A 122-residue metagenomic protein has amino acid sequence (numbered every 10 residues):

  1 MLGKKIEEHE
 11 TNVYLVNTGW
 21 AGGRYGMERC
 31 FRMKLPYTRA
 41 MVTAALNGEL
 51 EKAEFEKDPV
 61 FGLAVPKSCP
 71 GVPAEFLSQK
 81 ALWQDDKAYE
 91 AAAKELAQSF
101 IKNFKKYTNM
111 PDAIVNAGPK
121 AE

Functional and structural regions predicted by a protein language model:
M1-E122: Conserved NTP phosphate-binding and transfer environment spanning the P-loop NTPase/kinase superfamily
